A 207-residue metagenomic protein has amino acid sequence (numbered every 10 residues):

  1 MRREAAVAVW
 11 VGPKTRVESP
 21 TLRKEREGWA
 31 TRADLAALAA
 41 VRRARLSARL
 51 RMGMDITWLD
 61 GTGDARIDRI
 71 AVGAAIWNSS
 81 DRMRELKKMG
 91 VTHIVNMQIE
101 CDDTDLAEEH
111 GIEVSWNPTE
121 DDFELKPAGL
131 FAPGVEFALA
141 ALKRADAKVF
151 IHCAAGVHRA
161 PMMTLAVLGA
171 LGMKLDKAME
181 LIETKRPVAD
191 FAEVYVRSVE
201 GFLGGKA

Functional and structural regions predicted by a protein language model:
R3-V149, A155, M163-A207: Cys-dependent protein tyrosine phosphatase-like superfamily
H158: Phosphate/ribose-phosphate-bearing ligand recognition and processing surfaces, centered on ADP-ribose/NAD(+/P+) systems
